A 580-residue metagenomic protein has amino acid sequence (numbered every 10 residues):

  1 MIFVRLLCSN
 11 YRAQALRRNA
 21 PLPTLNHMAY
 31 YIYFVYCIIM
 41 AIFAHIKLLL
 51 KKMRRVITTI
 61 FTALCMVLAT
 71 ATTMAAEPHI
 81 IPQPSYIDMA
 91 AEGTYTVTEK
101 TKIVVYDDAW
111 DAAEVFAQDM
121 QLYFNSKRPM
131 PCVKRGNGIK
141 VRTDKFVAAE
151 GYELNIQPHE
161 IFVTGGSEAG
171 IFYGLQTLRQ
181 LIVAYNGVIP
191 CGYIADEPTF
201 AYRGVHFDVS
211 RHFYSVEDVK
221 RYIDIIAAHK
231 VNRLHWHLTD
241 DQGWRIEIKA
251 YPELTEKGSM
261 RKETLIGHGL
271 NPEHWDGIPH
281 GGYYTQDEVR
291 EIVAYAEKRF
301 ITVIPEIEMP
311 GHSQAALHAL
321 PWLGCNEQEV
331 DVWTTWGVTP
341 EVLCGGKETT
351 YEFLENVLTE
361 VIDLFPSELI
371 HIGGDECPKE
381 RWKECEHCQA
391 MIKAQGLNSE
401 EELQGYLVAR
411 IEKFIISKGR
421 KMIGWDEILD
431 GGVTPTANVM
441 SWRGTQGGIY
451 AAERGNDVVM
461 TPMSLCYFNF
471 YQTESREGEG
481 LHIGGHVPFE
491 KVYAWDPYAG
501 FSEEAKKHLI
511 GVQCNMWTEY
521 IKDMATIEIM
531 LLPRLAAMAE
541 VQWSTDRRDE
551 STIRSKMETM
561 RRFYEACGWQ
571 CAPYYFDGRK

Functional and structural regions predicted by a protein language model:
L7-S9, Q14-R17, P23: N-terminal basic, low-structured, amphipathic or hydrophobic segments
S9, T24, Y30-L49: Short, positively charged and aromatic/hydrophobic N-terminal segments
L49-F61: Bacterial N-terminal signal peptides that target proteins for export
I60-A69: Bacterial N-terminal signal peptides
M74-R203, K421-W425, L429, V433 (+1 more regions): Acidic, contiguous N-terminal accessory segments
V147-E352, N356-L369, R410, F414 (+2 more regions): Feature activates predominantly on carbohydrate-active enzymes
P340-P435: Active-site neighborhood of glycoside hydrolase catalytic domains
M422-E427, G432-A437, R443-K580: Flexible, acidic glycine-rich loops studded with aromatic residues
